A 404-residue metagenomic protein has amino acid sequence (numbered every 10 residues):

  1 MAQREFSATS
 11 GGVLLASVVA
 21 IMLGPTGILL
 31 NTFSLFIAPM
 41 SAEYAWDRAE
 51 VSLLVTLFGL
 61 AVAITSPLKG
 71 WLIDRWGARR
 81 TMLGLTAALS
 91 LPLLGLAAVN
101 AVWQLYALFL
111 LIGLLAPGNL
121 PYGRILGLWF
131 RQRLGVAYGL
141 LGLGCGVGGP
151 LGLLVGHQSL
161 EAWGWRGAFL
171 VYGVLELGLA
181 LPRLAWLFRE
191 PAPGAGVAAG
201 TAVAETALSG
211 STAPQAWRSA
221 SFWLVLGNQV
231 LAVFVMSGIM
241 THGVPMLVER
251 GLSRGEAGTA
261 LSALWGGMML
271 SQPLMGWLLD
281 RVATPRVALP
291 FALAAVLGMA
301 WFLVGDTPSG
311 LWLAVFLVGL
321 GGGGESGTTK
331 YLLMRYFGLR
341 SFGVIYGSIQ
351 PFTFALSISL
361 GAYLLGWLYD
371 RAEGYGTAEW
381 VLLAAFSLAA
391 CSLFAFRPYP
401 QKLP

Functional and structural regions predicted by a protein language model:
G12-R48, K69, I239-V244: Extracytoplasmic
F33-I37, W217-Q272, G361: Extracytoplasmic gate region of multi-pass secondary transporters
I64-V102, L279-P285: Conserved MFS/SLC helix-loop-helix module at the cytosolic interface between two early adjacent transmembrane helices
W103-P117, V230, G310-G324: Hydrophobic core of transmembrane alpha-helices in multi-pass small-molecule transporters, especially MFS/SLC-type
F109-L143, G338: Cytoplasmic helix-loop-helix junction between adjacent transmembrane helices in 12-TM secondary transporters
G149, Y336-A372: A late C-terminal transmembrane helix in Major Facilitator Superfamily
G167-W186, E379-A395: Symmetry-related core transmembrane helices of the 12-TM Major Facilitator Superfamily/SLC fold
S262-L332: C-terminal transmembrane helical hairpin of 12-TM major facilitator-type secondary transporters
